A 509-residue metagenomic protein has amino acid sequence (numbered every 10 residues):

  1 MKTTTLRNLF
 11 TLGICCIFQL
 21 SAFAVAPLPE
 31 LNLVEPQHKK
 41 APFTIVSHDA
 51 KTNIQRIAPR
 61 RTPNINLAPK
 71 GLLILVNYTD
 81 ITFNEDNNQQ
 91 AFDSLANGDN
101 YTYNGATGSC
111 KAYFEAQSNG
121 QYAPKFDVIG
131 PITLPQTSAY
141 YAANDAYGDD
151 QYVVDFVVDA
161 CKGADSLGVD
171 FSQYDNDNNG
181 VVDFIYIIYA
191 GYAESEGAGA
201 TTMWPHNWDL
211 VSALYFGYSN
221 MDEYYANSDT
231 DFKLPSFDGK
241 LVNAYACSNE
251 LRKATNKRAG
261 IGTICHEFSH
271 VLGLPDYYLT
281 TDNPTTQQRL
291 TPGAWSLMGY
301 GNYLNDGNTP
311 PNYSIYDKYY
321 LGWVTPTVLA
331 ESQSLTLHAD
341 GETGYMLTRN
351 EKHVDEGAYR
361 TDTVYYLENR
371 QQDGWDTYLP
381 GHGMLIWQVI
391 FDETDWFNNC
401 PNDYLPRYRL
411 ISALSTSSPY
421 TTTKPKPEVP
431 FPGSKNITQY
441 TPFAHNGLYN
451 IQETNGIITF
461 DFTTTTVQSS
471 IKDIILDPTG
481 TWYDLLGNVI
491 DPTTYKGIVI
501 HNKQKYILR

Functional and structural regions predicted by a protein language model:
T4-L6, I498-R509: C-terminal tail/sorting-segment detector
T11-S21: Bacterial N-terminal signal peptides
V25-D93: Primarily auto-inhibitory N-terminal propeptides
A26-H38, N84-Y122, V128, V154 (+2 more regions): Non-catalytic C-terminal accessory/binding modules of secreted extracellular proteins
F171-F184, R360: Acidic, glycine-anchored loop motifs typical of Ca2+
I187, G262-Y277, L367: Active-site recognition of the HExxH zinc-binding catalytic motif
Q288-T327, N450: Post-HExxH zinc-binding segment in Zn-dependent metallohydrolases
F462-L486: Residue-level detector of functionally pivotal "anchor" positions at catalytic/ligand-binding pockets or at interdomain
